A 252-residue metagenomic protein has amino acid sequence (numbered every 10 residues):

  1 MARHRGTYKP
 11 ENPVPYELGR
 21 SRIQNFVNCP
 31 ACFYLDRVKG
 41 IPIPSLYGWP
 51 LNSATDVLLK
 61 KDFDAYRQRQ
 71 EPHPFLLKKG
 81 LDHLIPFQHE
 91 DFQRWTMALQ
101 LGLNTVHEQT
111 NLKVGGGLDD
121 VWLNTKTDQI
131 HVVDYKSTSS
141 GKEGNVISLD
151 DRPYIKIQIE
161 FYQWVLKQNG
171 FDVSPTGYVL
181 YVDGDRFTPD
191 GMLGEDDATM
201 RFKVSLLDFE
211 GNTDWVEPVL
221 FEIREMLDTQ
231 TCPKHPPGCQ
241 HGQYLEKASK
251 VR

Functional and structural regions predicted by a protein language model:
M1, E11, E17-L18, V165-R252: Metal-dependent nuclease catalytic regions and adjoining charged, substrate-binding loops involved in nucleic-acid end
M1-Q129: Metal-dependent nuclease catalytic cores that hydrolyze phosphodiester bonds in DNA/RNA, characterized by
P44-S45, G141-N145, F202: Short small-residue beta-strand/loop micro-motif enriched in glycine and branched aliphatics
D120-K126, K136-S139, Q243-E246: Short, flexible loop/turn elements at secondary-structure junctions
Q129-S137, E217: Active-site-adjacent bridging/hinge elements
Y135-D150: Short beta-strand-loop-alpha-helix junction that forms the active-site gateway of nucleic-acid-processing nucleases
S148-I155, F209: Flexible, glycine- and charge-enriched loops at secondary-structure boundaries
I155-K167: An active-site-proximal "capping" alpha-helix that borders the catalytic cofactor pocket
